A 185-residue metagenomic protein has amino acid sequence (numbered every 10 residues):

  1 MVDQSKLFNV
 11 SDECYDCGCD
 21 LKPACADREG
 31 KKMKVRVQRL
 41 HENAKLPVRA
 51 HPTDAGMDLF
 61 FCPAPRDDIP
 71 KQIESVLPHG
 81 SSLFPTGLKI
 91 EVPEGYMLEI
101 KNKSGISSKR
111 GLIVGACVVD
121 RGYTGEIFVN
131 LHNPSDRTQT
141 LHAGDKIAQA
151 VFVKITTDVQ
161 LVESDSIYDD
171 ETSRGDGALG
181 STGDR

Functional and structural regions predicted by a protein language model:
V2-V10, C14-G18, A26-R185: DUTPase catalytic domain/fold
K22: Short functional micro-motifs and their immediate structural scaffolds
